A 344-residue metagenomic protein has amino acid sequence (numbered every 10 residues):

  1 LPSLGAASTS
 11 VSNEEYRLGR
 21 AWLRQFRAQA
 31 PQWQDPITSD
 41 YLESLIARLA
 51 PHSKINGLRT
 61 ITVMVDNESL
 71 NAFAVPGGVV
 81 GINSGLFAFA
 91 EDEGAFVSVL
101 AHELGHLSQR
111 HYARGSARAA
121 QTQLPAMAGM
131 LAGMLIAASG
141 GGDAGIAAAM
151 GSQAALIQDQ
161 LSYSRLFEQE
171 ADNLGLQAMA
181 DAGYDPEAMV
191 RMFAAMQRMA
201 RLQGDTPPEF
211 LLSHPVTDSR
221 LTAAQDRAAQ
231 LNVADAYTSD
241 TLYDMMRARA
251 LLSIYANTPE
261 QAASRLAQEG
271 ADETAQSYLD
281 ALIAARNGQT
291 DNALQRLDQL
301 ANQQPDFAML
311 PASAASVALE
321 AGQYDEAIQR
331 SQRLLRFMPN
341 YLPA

Functional and structural regions predicted by a protein language model:
L1-I55: A metal-dependent hydrolase signature that marks the N-terminal structural subdomain at the beginning of catalytic folds
S3-T9, R20, Q32, D40 (+1 more regions): Extracytoplasmic and endomembrane cell-envelope/extracellular-matrix remodeling and assembly machinery
Q34-L49, T60-N67, Q121-M127, M192-M199: Acidic helix-start/capping segments at beta-turn-to-alpha-helix junctions
M64-G78: Catalytic zinc-binding patch centered on the HExxH motif and its immediate surroundings that defines zinc-dependent
G81-S98, L166: Short pre-active-site segment immediately N-terminal to the catalytic Zn-binding motif
I82, S98-H106, R110, A171: Active-site recognition of the HExxH zinc-binding catalytic motif
G94, L104-Q121, S139: Catalytic Zn2+-binding segment of zinc metalloproteases
L124-D143, A147-I157: Membrane-active amphipathic alpha-helices enriched in small hydrophobic residues
